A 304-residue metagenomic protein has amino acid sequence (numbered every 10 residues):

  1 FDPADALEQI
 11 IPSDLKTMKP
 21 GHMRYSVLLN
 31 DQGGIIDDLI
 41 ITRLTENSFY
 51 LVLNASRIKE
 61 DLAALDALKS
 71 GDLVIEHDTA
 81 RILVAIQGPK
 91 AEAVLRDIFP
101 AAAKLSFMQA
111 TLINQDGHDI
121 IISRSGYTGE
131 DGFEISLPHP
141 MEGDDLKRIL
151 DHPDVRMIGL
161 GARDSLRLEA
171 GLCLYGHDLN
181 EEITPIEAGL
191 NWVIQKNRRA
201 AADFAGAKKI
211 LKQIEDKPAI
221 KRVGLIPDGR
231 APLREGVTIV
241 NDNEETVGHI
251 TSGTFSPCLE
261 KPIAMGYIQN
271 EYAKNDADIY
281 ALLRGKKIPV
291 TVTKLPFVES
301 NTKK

Functional and structural regions predicted by a protein language model:
F1-I35, A91-H118: Internal amphipathic helical hairpin motif
T42-K304: Conserved, structured C-terminal
